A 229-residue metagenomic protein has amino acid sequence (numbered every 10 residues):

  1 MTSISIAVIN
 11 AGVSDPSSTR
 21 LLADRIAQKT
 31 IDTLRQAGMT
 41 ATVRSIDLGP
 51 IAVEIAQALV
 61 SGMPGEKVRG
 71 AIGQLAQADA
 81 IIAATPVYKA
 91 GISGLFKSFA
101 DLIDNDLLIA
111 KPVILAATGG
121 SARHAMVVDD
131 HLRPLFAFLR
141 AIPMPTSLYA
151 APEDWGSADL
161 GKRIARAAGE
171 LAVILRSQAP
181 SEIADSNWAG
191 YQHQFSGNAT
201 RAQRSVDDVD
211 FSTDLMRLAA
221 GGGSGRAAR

Functional and structural regions predicted by a protein language model:
M1-K97, G197, Q203-R229: N-terminal beta1-alpha1-beta2 submodule of the flavodoxin-like/Rossmannoid cofactor-binding fold
I6, V43, V113, P143-M144: Hydrophobic/aromatic residues located in beta-strands of well-ordered beta-sheets within soluble catalytic
L22-I26, V128, A167: Hydrophobic alpha-helical membrane-association signature
I31-R35, A137, A141, G169-P180: Generic secondary-structure signature for well-ordered alpha-helical cores
R44-V53, A137-W155: Mobile beta-alpha loop/short-helix "lid" or hinge segments that flank ligand
M63-L139: Helix-loop-strand module that forms the ligand-binding subsite of alpha/beta enzymes
S147-R229: Glycine-rich phosphate/pyrophosphate-binding loop and the adjoining helix
